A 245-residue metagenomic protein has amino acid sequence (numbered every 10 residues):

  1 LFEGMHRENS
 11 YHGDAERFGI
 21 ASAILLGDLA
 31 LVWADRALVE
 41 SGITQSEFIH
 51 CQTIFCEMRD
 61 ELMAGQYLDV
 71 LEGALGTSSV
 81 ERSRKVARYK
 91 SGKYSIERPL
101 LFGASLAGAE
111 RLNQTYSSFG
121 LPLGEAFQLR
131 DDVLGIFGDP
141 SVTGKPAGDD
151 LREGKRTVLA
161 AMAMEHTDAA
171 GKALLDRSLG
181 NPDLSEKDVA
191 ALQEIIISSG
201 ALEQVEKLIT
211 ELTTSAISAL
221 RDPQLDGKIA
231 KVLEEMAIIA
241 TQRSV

Functional and structural regions predicted by a protein language model:
L1-V245: All-alpha prenyltransferase/terpene-synthase fold signal
